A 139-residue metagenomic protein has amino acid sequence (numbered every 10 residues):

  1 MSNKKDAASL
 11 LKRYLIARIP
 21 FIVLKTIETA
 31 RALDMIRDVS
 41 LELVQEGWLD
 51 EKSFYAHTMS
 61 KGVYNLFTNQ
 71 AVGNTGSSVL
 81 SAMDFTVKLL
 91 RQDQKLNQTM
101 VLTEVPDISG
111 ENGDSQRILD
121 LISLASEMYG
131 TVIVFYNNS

Functional and structural regions predicted by a protein language model:
M1-S139: ATP/nucleotide-binding catalytic cores
